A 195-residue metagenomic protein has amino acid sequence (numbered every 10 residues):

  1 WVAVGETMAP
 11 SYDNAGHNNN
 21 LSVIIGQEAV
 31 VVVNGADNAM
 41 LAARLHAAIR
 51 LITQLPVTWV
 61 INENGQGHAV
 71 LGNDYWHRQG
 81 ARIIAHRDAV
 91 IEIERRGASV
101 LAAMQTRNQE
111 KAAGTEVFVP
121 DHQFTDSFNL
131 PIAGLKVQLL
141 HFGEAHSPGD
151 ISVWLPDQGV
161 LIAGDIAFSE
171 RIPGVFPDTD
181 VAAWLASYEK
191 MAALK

Functional and structural regions predicted by a protein language model:
W1-A48, I151-D165: Conserved beta-strand hairpin/beta-sheet module of binuclear metal-dependent hydrolase folds, prominently
V4-N19, R95, A102, E170-V181: Acidic/histidine-rich helix-loop elements that form or flank divalent-metal/phosphate-binding sites at the catalytic
L21, A42-H46, N73, V90 (+3 more regions): Extracytoplasmic/secreted envelope proteins and their assembly/folding machinery, especially bacterial periplasmic
V23-V31, A39-I84, L194: Active-site metal-binding motif and surrounding structural segment of the metallo-beta-lactamase
I24, N34, I49, N64 (+7 more regions): Divalent metal-coordination and catalytic microenvironments
A36, E170-K195: Cap/insert and terminal regions of metallo-dependent hydrolase folds
A39-L41, G65-L71, V90-E94, S147-D150 (+1 more regions): Active-site environment of divalent metal-dependent phosphoester hydrolases
V90-F142, S147-P148, P156-D157, S187-Y188 (+1 more regions): Metallo-beta-lactamase
